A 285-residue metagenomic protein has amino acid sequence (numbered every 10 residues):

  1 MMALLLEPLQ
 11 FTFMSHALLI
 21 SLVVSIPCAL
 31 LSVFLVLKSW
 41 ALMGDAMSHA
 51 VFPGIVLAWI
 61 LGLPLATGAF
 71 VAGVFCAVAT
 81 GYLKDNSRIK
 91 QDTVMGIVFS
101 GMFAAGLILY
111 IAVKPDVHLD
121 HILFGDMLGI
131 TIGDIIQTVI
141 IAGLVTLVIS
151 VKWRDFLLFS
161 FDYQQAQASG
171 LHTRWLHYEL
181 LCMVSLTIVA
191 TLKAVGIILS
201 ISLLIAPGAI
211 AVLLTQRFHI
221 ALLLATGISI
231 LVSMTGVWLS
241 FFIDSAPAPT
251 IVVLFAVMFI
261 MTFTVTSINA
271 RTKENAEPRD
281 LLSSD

Functional and structural regions predicted by a protein language model:
M1-I26, E274: Membrane-interfacial amphipathic/re-entrant helices at transmembrane-helix boundaries
L4-H16, S87, Q91-R154, E179: Transmembrane helix-bundle core of multi-pass membrane transporters and related energy-transducing complexes
A17-I20, L65-G73, D92-G96, V139 (+2 more regions): Loop-to-transmembrane alpha-helix initiation sites
V33-P115, A211-L223, S240-F242, T266-I268: Short loop segments and helix-boundary regions at transmembrane helix junctions of multi-pass inner-membrane proteins
A50-I60, I97-L109, G129-I130, T173-Y178 (+3 more regions): Small-residue-rich segments of transmembrane alpha-helices in multi-pass membrane proteins, especially helix faces
I135-P207: Helix-loop-helix "hairpin" substructures at the membrane interface of multi-pass membrane proteins
I198-P249: Transmembrane alpha-helical segments in multi-pass inner-membrane proteins
S245-D285: Cytosolic-side transmembrane-helix boundaries in multi-pass membrane proteins
